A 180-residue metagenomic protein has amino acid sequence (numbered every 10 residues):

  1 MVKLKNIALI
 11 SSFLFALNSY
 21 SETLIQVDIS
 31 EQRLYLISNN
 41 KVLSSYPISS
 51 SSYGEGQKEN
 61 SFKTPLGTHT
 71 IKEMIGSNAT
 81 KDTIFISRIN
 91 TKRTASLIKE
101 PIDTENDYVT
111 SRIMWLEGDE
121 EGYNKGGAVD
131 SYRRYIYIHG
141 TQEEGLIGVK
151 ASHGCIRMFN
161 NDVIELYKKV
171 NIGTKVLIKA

Functional and structural regions predicted by a protein language model:
K3-I10: Sec-dependent signal peptide recognition, specifically the positively charged N-region followed immediately by
S11-Y20: Hydrophobic h-region of N-terminal signal peptides that target proteins for export in Gram-negative bacteria
E22, I29-E31, L43, T64-T68 (+3 more regions): Extracytoplasmic
T23, I29-S30, P47-S61, R93-P101 (+1 more regions): N-terminal post-signal-peptidase region of extra-cytosolic proteins
L24-Q26, R33-Y35, P47, T70-K72 (+4 more regions): Soluble periplasmic/extracytoplasmic beta-strand elements of cell-envelope proteins
S30-Q32, N39-K41, S51-Y53, M74-S77 (+3 more regions): Solvent-exposed coil/turn segments that connect beta secondary-structure elements in extracytoplasmic/periplasmic
L43-A79: Electropositive
F62, A79-A180: Exported/periplasmic cell-wall-interacting domains
